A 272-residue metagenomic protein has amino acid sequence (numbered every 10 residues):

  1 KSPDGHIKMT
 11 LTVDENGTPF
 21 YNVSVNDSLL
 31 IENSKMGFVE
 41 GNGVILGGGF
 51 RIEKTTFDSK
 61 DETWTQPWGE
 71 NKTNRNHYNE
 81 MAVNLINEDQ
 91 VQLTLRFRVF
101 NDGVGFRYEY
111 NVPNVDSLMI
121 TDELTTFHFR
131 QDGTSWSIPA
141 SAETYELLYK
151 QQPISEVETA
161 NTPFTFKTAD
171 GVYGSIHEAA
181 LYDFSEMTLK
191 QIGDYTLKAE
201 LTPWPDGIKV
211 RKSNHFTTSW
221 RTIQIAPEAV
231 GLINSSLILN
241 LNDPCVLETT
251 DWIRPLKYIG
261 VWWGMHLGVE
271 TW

Functional and structural regions predicted by a protein language model:
K1-V246: N-terminal accessory beta-strand-rich subdomains and adjacent acidic, glycine-rich linkers that precede catalytic cores
T249: Conserved catalytic cores of very large enzyme subunits
W252-L256: Active-site cores of enzymes that catalyze phosphoryl transfer or operate on phosphate-rich substrates
K257-W272: Substrate-binding cleft of carbohydrate-active enzyme catalytic domains
